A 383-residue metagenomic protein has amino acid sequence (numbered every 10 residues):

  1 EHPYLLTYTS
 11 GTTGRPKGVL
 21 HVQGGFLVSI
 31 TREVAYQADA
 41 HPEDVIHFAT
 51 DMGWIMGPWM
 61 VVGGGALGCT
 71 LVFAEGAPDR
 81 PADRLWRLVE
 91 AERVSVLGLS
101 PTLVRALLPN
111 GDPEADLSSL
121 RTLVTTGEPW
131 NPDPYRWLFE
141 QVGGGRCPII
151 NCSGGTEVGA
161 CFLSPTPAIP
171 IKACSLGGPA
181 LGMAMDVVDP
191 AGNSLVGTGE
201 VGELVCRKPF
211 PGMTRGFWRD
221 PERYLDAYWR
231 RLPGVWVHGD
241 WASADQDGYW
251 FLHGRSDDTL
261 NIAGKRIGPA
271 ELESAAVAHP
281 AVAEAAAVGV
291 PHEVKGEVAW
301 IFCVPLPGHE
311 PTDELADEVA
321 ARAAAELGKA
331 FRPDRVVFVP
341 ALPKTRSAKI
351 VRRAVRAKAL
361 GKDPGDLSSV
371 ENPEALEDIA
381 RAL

Functional and structural regions predicted by a protein language model:
E1-Y8, R15, Q23-G25, D39-V45: Conserved pre-ATP/AMP-binding loop-to-beta segment of ANL
H2, S119, R223, A281-E284 (+3 more regions): Glycine-centered tight turns that cap/initiate beta-strands
P3, T9-T12, V34, I46 (+8 more regions): Conserved S/T- and glycine-rich ATP-binding loop of Class I adenylate-forming
K17, L195-G197, F251, V351-R352: Generic structural signal for well-ordered beta-strand positions
L27-V45, I55-S95, N110: Conserved AMP-binding/adenylation subdomain of ANL enzymes
D44-H47, V72, S95-G98, D112-D133 (+1 more regions): Conserved helix-loop-beta element of the AMP-binding
E90, L97, F210, R215-G216 (+8 more regions): AMP-binding/adenylate-forming catalytic core of the ANL superfamily
R121-L123, W130-Y249, S256-T259, L272: Conserved AMP-binding/adenylate-forming
